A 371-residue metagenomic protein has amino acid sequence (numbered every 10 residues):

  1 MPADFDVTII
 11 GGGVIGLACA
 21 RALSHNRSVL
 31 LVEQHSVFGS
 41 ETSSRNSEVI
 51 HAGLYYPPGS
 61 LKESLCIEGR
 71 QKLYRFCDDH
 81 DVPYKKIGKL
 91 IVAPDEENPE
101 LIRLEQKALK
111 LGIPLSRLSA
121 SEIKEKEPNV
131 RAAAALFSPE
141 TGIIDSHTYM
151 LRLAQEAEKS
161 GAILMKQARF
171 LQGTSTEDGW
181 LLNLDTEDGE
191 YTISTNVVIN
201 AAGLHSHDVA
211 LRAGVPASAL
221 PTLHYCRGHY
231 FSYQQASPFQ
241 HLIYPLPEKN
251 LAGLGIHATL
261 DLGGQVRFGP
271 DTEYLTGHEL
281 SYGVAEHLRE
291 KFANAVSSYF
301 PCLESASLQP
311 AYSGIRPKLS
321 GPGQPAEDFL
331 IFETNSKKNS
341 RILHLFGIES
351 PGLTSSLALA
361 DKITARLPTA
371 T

Functional and structural regions predicted by a protein language model:
F5-L31: N-terminal Rossmann-like FAD-binding beta1-loop-alpha1 element of flavoenzymes
I15, V37, H205: Conserved Rossmann-like nucleotide-cofactor binding loop
R21-A22, I50, V82-K85, T192 (+2 more regions): Active-site substrate-recognition segment that forms the wall of the catalytic cavity or substrate channel
S24-R45: Glycine-rich FAD pyrophosphate-binding loop
E48-E122, I256: Dinucleotide-binding Rossmann-like beta1-alpha1 core, especially the glycine-rich loop that anchors the ADP
Y55, T141-I143, K249, L343-S356: Glycine-rich phosphate/pyrophosphate-binding beta-alpha loops
P57-E68, V92-E100, F137-Q155, M165 (+2 more regions): Short beta-strand to alpha-helix junction loop
L136-N196, L357, R366: Helical element adjacent to the flavin cofactor pocket in flavoenzyme catalytic cores
